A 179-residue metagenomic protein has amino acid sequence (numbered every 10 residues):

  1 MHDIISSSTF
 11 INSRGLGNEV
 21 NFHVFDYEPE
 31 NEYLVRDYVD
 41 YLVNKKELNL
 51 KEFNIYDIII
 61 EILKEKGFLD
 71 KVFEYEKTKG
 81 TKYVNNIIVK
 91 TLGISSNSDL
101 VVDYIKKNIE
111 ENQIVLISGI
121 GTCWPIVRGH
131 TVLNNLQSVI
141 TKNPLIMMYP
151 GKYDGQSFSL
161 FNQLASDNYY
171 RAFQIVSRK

Functional and structural regions predicted by a protein language model:
M1-K71: N-terminal, charge-rich interaction modules
S7, N97-I109, G129: A short, acidic, amphipathic alpha-helical segment used as a generic capping/interface helix at domain edges
G15-E19, K107-N112, V139-I140: Flexible, charged surface loops at secondary-structure boundaries
V20-V24, I114, P144-I146: Residue-level preference for the first positions of well-ordered beta-strands
P29-L34, I58-I60, T91-S98, G121-P125 (+1 more regions): Short acidic, S/G/P-rich loop/turn micro-motifs used as interaction or catalytic elements
K51-N97: Long, charge-dense
E110-I126: Conserved P-loop NTPase "ATPase switch" module shared by AAA+ and STAND
R128-K179: Glycine-rich, aromatic-bearing surface loops/beta-hairpins
